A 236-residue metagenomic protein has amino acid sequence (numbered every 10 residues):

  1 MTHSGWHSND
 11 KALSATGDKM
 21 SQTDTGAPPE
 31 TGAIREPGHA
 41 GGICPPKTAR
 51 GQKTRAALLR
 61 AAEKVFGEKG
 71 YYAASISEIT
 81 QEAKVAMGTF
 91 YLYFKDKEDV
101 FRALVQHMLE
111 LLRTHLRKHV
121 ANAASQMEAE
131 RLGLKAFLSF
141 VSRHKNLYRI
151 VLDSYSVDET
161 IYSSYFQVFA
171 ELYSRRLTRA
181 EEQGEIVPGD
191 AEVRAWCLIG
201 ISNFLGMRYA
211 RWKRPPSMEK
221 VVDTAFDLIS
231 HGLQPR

Functional and structural regions predicted by a protein language model:
M1-I43, S139, R143, E171 (+3 more regions): C-terminal peripheral helix-coil segments that are non-catalytic and often amphipathic
P45-A49, K53, K95, D99 (+9 more regions): Residues at secondary-structure transition points
K53, A57, V65-D99, A103: Helix-turn-helix
L58-F66, M108, L112, F137: Short hydrophobic clusters on alpha-helical segments that form packing/core surfaces in small helical domains
E68-Y72, A123, H144, Q183-G184: Short coil/turn segments at alpha/beta junctions that flank glycine-rich nucleotide-binding fingerprints
A103, T114-R143, R194-L198, E219: Hydrophobic alpha-helical connector segments
E110-R113, E159-Q183, E192-W196, F204 (+1 more regions): Amphipathic alpha-helical packing segments from all-alpha helical-bundle domains
L132, S142-R175, E182-E185, R211: Short secondary-structure transition hinges
